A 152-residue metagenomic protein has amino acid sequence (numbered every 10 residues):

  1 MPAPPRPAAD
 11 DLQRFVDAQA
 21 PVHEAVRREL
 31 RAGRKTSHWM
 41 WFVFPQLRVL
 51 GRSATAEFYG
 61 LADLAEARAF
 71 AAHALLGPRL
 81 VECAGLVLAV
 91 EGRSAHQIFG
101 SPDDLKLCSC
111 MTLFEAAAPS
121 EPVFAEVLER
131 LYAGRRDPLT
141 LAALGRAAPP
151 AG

Functional and structural regions predicted by a protein language model:
M1-E24: Extreme N-terminal tail/first-helix region
P4, G60-R79, P138: C-terminal end-helix/capping segment
V16-E29, L88-A95: Short amphipathic alpha-helical segments and their helix-coil junctions
E29-L64: Hydrophobic/aromatic-rich, well-ordered segments within soluble, folded domains that form packed cores
K35-F42, R79, D103-C110, V123 (+1 more regions): Residue-level detector of well-ordered alpha-helical segments, enriched for hydrophobic/aromatic packing positions
V49-T55, E115-A125: Short helix-capping/linker segments at secondary-structure and domain boundaries
A69-A118: Mid-chain, well-packed structural core segment of small domains
S120-G152: Charged phosphate-binding loop/patch that engages nucleotide di/tri-phosphates or the phosphate backbone of nucleic
